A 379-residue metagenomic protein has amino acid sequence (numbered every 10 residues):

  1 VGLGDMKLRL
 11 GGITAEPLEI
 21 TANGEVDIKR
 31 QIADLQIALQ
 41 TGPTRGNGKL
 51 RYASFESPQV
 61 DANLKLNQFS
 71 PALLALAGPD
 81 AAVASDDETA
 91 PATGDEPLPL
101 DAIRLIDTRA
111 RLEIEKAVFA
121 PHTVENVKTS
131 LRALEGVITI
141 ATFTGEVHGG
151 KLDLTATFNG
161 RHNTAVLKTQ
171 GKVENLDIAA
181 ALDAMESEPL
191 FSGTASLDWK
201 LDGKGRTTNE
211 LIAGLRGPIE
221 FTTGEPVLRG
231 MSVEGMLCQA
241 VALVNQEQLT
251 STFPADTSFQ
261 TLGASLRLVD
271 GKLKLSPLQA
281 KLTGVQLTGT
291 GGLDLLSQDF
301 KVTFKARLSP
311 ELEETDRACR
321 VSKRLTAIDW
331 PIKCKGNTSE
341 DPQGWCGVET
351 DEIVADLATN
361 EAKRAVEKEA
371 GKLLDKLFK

Functional and structural regions predicted by a protein language model:
V1-I32, L73-G136, F143-V147, T157-H162 (+3 more regions): Beta-propeller and related beta-repeat scaffolds in trafficking/envelope systems
K7-R9, S70, A165-A181, L190-S196 (+1 more regions): Outer-membrane beta-barrel translocator/pore domains, especially the C-terminal barrels of Gram-negative outer-membrane
G12-N23, A38-K49, P58, S85-P91 (+7 more regions): Amphipathic hydrophobic-ligand
E25-D27, I37-S57, A62, K204-L215 (+1 more regions): Extended terminal
L35, I140-T142, L154, G230 (+2 more regions): Short hydrophobic/aromatic-rich beta-strand segments that constitute the beta-sheet cores of beta-sandwich/beta-barrel
Q36-A38, K49, N63-K65, E113 (+5 more regions): Transmembrane beta-strands of outer-membrane beta-barrel proteins
Y52-S54, Q68, T142-T144, F158 (+5 more regions): A mature extracytoplasmic/lumenal domain signature
D61-N63, R109, V137, P218: Detector for repetitive beta-architecture
